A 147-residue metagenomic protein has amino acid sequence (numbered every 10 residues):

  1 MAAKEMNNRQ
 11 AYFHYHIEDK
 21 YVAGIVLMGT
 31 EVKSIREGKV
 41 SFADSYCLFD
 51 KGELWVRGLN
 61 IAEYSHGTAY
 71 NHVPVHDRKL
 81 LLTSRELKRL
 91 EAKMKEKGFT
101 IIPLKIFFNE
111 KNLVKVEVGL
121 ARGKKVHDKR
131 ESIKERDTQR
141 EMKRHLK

Functional and structural regions predicted by a protein language model:
M1-A2, K147: Absolute protein N-terminus
A3-F99: Ribosome large-subunit tunnel/peptidyl-transferase-proximal elements
G58, E117-L120, M142: Alpha-helix boundary/capping detector
T68-Y70, K125-D128: Short small-residue beta-strand/loop micro-motif enriched in glycine and branched aliphatics
T83-G119, G123-K125: Beta-rich strand-turn-strand
K129-L146: Flexible glycine-rich active-site/ligand-binding loops centered on an Asp-His dyad
